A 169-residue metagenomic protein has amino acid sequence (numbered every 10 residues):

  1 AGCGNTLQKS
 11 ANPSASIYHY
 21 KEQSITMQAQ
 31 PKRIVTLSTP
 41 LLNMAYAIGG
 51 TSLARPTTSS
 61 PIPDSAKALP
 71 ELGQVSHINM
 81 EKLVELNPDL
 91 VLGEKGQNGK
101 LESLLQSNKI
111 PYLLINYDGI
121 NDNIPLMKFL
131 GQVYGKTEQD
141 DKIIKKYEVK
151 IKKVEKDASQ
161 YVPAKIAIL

Functional and structural regions predicted by a protein language model:
G2-P40, E138-A167: Bacterial Sec-exported substrate-binding components of ABC uptake systems
P13-S14, K21, V91-N98, P125-L126 (+1 more regions): Accessory recognition modules or surfaces
Y18-K21, T26, L72-V84, K100: Early extracytoplasmic/lumenal segment of secretory-pathway proteins
K32, G50, N108-P111: A short helix->loop->beta-strand "cap" motif at the edges of active sites that frequently abuts
R33-V35, A54, L92-G93, L114 (+1 more regions): Soluble periplasmic/extracytoplasmic beta-strand elements of cell-envelope proteins
T36-L86, L90, K95: A short, structured surface patch at a secondary-structure boundary
K100-L169: Extracytoplasmic substrate-binding proteins
